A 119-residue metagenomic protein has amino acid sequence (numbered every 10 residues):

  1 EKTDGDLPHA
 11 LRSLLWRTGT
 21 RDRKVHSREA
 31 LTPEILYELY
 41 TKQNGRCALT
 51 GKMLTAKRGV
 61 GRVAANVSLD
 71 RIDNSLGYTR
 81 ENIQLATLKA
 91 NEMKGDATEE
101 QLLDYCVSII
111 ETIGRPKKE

Functional and structural regions predicted by a protein language model:
E1-A48, T79, M93, E100-G114 (+1 more regions): Contiguous alpha-helical segments
S27-E38, R46-L85: Histidine-centered nuclease catalytic patch
M53-A56, R115-E119: Surface-exposed helix-capping loop/turn segments at secondary-structure junctions
A56-K57, M93-D96: Short, non-ligating residues that shape and space the ligands of small metal-coordination modules and catalytic
V60, E99-E100: A generic "cationic amphipathic patch" detector
L88-A90: C-terminal, surface-exposed recognition/capping segments
